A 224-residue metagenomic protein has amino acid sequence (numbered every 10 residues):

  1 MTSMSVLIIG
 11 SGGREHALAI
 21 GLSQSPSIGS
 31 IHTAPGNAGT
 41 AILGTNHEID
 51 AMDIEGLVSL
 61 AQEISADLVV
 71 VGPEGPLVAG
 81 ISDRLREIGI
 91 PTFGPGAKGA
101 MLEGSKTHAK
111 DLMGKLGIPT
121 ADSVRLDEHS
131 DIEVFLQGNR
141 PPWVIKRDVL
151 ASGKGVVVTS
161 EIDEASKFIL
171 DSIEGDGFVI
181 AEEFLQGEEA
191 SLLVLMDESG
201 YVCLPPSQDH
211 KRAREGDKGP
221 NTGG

Functional and structural regions predicted by a protein language model:
M1-A97: ATP-binding N-terminal substructure of ATP-dependent carboxylate-amine bond-forming enzymes
G10, L126, V156-E161, V194-D197 (+1 more regions): Short beta-strand-to-turn element immediately C-terminal to the catalytic PLP-Schiff-base lysine in fold type I
A41-G44, V58-S59, M101-T107, R214-G216: Short, charged, surface-exposed secondary-structure boundary motifs
N46-M52, V124-E128, T159: Short acidic-hydrophobic, aromatic-tinged amphipathic segments that line or gate anion-handling sites
L68, P119-D122, G138, P142-I145 (+1 more regions): Conserved ATP-binding module of the ATP-grasp superfamily
F93-G155: A conserved helix-loop-beta module that forms one wall/lid of the active-site cleft in ATP-utilizing catalytic domains
S172-F178, L185-G224: Phosphate-binding core of ATP-grasp and ATP-grasp-like enzymes
